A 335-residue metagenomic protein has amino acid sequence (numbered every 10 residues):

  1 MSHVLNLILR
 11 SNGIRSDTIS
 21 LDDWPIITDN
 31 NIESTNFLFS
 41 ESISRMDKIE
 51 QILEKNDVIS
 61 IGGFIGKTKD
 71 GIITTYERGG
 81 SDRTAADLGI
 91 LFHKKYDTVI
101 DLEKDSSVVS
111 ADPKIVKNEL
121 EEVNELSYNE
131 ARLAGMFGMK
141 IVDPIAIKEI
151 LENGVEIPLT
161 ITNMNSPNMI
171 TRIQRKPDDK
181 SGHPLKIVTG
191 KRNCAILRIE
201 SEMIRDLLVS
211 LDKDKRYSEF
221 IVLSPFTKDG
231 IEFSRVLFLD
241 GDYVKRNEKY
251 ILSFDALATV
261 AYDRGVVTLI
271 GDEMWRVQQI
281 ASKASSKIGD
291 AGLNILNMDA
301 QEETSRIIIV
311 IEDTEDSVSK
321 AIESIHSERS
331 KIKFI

Functional and structural regions predicted by a protein language model:
M1-V142, A300-E303, I309-T314, R329 (+1 more regions): Nucleotide/pyrophosphate-binding catalytic subdomain
I8, L133, E149, S210-D214 (+1 more regions): Alpha-helical scaffold elements within enzyme catalytic domains, especially in hydrolases
R15-D17, T98-I100, L159, S218-F220 (+1 more regions): Hydrophobic anchor at the start of a short beta-strand that flanks the dinucleotide cofactor-binding loop
I19, S110, M164-I173: Terminal amphipathic helices with adjacent charged low-complexity linkers/tails
A85-A86, I147, S285: Generic hydrophobic/aromatic pocket-lining and core-packing "Φ" positions
N129-N163: Phosphate/diphosphate-binding loops
M169-I335: A conserved regulatory-domain signal marking ACT and ACT-like small-molecule sensing domains and adjacent regulatory
